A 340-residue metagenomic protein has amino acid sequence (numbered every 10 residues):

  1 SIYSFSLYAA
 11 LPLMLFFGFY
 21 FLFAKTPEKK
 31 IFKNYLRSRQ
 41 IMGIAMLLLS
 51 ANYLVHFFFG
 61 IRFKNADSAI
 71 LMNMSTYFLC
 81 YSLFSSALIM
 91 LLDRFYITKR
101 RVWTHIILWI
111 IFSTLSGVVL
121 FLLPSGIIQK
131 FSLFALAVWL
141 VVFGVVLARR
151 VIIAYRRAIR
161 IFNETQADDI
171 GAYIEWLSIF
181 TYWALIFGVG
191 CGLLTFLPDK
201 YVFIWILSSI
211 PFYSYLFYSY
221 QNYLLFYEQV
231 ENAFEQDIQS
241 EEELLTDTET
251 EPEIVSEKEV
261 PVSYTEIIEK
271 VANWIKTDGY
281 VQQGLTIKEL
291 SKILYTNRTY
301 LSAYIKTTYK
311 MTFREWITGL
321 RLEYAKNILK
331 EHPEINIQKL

Functional and structural regions predicted by a protein language model:
S1-T114, F131-A135: N-terminal low-complexity or simple alpha-helical regulatory segments that function as activation/interaction modules
F19-A24, L83-L91, F143-N163, F217: Alpha-helical transmembrane segments in multipass membrane proteins, preferentially the mid-helix core
F21, H56, S113-L120, C191 (+2 more regions): Structural signal for membrane-spanning alpha-helices in multi-pass inner-membrane proteins, emphasizing helix cores
K29-A51, H105-I106, F131-L194, I204-Y213: Alpha-helical transmembrane segments of multi-pass integral membrane proteins
H56-S68, L185-F203: Alpha-helical transmembrane segments and their membrane-interface junctions in multi-pass membrane proteins
D67-A87, L197-Y220: Hydrophobic alpha-helical transmembrane segments and immediately flanking/interface helices in integral membrane
L88-L92, F121-G126, I152-I159, Y220-F234: A cytosolic-side transmembrane-helix exit/cap motif
Y220-K339: Membrane-proximal linker segments that couple transmembrane helices to downstream signaling/catalytic modules
